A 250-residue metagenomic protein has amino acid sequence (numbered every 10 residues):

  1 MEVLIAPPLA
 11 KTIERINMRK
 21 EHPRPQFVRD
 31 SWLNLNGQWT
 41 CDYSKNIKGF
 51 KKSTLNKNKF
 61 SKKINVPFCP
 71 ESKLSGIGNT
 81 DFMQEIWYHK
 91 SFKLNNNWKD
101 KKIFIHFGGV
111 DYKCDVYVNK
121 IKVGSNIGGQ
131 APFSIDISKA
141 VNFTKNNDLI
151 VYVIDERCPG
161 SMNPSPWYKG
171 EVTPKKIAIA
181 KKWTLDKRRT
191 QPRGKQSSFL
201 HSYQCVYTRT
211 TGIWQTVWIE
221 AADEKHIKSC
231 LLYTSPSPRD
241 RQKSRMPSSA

Functional and structural regions predicted by a protein language model:
V3-L9: Short, compositionally biased leader-like segments
L9-K11, K20-S31, T40-N46, G78-I227: Accessory beta-strand-rich segments of carbohydrate-active enzymes
T40-K63: Predominantly extracellular/luminal regions of secreted and cell-surface proteins, especially disulfide-bonded
Y233-D240: Conserved small/polar residues in nucleotide/adenosyl-binding loops
S244-A250: Hydrophobic alpha-helical segments, chiefly the membrane-spanning helices and signal/signal-anchor peptides
